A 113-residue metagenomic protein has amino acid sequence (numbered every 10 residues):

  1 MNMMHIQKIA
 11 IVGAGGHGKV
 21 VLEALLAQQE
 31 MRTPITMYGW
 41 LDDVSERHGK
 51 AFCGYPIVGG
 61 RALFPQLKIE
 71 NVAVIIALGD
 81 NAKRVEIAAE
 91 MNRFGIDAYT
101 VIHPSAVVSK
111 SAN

Functional and structural regions predicted by a protein language model:
M1-M3: Intrinsic disorder/low-complexity segments
H5-L26: Glycine-rich adenosine-cofactor-binding loop
I6, I35-M37, N71, G95: A general structural motif
L25-Q29, M91: Active-site catalytic pocket residues across diverse enzymes, especially alpha/beta-hydrolases
Q28-A51: NAD(P)-binding Rossmann-fold cofactor-contacting core
S45-S109: Phosphate-bearing ligand-interacting subdomains that bind or position ATP/ADP/UDP/GDP/NAD(P) or nucleotide-linked
S111-N113: Rossmann-fold NAD(P)-binding glycine/threonine-rich loop
